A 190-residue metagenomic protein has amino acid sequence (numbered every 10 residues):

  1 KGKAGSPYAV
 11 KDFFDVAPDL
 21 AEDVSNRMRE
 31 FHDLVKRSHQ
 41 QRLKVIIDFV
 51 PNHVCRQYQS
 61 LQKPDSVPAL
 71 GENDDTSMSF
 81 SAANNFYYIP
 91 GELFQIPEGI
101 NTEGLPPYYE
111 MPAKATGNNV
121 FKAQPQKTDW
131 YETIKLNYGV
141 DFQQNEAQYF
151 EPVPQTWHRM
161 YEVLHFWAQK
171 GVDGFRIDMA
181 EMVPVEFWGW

Functional and structural regions predicted by a protein language model:
K1-W190: Active-site and adjacent substrate-binding regions of carbohydrate-active enzymes
